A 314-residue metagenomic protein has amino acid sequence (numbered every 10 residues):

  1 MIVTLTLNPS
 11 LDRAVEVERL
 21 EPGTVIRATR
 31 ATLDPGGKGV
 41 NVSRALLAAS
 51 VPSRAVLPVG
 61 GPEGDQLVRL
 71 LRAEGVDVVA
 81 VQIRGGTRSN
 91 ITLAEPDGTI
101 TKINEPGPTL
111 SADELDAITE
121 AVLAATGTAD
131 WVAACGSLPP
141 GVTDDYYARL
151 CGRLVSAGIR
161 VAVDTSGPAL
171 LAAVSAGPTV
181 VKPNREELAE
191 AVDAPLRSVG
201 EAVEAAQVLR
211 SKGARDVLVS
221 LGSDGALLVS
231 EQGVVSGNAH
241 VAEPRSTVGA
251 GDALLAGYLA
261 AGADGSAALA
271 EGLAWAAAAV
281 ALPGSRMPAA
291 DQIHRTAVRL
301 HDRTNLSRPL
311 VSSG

Functional and structural regions predicted by a protein language model:
M1-V56, D65-Q66, V241-P244, L306-G314: Glycine-rich phosphate/adenosyl-contacting loop at the front of the ribokinase-like
I2, P52-R54, V78, V161 (+1 more regions): Hydrophobic anchor at the start of a short beta-strand that flanks the dinucleotide cofactor-binding loop
E18, L47-A129, A297-G314: Conserved N-terminal subdomain of the carbohydrate kinase-like
R44, S89-L93, G225-V229: Short beta-strand scaffold segments in enzyme catalytic cores
P108-S111, L138-V142, A169-A172, E190 (+2 more regions): Short, small-residue-enriched loops and turns at beta-alpha junctions that line or gate enzyme active sites
T126-P139: Short acidic, glycine-rich surface-loop motifs adjacent to enzyme active sites
D145-V161, T165-Q232: Conserved phosphate/ATP/ADP-binding segment of small-molecule kinases
G200-G314: Conserved phosphate-binding/catalytic region of the ribokinase-like
